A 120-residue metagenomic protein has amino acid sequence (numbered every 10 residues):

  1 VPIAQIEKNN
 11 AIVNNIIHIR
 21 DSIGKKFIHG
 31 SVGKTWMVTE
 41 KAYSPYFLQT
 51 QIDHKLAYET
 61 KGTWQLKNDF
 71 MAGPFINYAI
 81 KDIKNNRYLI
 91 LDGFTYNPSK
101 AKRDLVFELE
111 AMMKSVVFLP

Functional and structural regions predicted by a protein language model:
V1-L91: Conserved polar/disulfide-associated segments of primarily extracytoplasmic proteins
N86-P120: Surface-exposed amphipathic alpha-helical segments
